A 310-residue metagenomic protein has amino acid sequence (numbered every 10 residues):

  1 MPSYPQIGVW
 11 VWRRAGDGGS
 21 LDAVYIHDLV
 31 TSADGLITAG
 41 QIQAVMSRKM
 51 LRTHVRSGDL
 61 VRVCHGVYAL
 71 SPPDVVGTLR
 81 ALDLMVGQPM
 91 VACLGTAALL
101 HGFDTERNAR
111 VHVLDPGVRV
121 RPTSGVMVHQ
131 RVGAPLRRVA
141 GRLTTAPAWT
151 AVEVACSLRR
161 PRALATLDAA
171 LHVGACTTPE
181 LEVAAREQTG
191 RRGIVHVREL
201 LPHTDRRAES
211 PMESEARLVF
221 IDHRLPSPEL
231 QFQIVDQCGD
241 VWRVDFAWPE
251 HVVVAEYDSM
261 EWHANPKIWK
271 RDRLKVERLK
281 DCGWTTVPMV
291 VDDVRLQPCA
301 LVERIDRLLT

Functional and structural regions predicted by a protein language model:
M1-V195, E229, T310: Short gly/ser-rich loop at a beta-strand->alpha-helix junction or flexible surface loop bordering the NTP-binding
P2-V24, M46-S47, L171-T310: Surface segments flanking catalytic/ligand-binding clefts of nucleic-acid enzymes
